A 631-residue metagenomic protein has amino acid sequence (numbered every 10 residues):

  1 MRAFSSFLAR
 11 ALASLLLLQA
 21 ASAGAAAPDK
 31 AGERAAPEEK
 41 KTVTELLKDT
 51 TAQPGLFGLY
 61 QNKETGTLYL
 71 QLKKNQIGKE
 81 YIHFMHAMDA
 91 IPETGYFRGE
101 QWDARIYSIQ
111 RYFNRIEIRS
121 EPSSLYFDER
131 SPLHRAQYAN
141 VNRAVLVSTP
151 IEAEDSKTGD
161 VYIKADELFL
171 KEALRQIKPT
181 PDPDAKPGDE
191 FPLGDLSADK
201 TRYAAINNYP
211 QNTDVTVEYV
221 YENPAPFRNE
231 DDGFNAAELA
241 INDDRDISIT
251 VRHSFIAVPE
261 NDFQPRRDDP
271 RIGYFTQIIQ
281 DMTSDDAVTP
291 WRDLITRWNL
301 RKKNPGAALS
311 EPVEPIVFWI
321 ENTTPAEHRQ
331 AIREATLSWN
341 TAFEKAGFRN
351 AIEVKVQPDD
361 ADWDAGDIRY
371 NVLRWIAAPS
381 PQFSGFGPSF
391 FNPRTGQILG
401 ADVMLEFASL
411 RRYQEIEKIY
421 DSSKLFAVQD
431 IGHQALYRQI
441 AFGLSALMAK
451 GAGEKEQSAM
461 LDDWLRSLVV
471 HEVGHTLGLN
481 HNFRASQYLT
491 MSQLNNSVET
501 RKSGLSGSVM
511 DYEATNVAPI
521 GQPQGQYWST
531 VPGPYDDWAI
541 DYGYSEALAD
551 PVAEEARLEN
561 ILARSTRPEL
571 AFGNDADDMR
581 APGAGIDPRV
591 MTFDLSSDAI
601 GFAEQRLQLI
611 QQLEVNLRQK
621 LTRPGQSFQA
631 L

Functional and structural regions predicted by a protein language model:
M1-L12: Bacterial N-terminal signal peptides that target proteins for export
R10-A20: Bacterial N-terminal signal peptides
A23-A26: Boundary at the C-terminal end of the N-terminal hydrophobic targeting segment
P28-T324, A342, A346, Q357-E456: Auxiliary tRNA-acceptor-end handling modules of aminoacyl-tRNA synthetases
L337-F348, G474-H475, L479, T515: Sec-exported extracytoplasmic/periplasmic mature domains
V356-A378, Q382, D463-P519: The catalytic-center signature of Zn2+-dependent metalloproteases
Q397-E415, V469, G474, I520 (+2 more regions): Extended catalytic-interface subdomain
K455-E456, M460, A485-L631: Conserved catalytic/binding loops enriched for acidic/polar residues
